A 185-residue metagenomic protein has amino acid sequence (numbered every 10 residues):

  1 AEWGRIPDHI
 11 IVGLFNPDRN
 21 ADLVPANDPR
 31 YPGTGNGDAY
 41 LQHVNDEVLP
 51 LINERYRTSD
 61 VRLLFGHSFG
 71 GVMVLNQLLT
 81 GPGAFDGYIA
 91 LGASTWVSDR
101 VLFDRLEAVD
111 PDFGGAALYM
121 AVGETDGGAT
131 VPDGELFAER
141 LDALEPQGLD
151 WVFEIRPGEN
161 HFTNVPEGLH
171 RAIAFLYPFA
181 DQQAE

Functional and structural regions predicted by a protein language model:
A1-E185: Non-catalytic cap/lid and distal C-terminal segments of serine-dependent acyl enzymes
